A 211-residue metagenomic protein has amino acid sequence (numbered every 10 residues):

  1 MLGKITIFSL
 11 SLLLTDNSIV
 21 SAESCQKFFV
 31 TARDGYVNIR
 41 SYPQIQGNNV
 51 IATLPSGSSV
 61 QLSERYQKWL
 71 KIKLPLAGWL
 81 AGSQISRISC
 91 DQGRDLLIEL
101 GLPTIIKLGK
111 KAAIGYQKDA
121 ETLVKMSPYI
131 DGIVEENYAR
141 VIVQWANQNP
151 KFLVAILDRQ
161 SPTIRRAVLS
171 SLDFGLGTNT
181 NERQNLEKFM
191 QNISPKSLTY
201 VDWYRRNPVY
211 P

Functional and structural regions predicted by a protein language model:
K4-D16: Bacterial N-terminal signal peptides
N17-A22: Sec/Tat signal peptide C-region and signal peptidase I cleavage site
E23-C25, N48-A52, S59-Q61, R65-Y66 (+1 more regions): Boundary regions of SH3-family modules and the immediately adjacent low-complexity/disordered segments in eukaryotic
Q26-A32: A short beta-strand micro-motif
Y36-I45: Short, structured beta-strand/loop micro-motifs enriched in basic residues and often containing a Trp
S89-P128: Immediate post-signal-peptide N-terminus of mature secreted/exported proteins
Y129-P211: Extended alpha-helical scaffolding segments
